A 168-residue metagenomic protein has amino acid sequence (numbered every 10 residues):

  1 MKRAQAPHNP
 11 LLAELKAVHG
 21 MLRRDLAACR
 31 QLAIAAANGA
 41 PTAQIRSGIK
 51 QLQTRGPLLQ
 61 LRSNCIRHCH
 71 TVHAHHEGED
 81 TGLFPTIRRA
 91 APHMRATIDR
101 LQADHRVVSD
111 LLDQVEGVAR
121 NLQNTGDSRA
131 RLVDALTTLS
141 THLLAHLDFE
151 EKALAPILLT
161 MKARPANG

Functional and structural regions predicted by a protein language model:
M1-G168: Small-residue-biased structural context
